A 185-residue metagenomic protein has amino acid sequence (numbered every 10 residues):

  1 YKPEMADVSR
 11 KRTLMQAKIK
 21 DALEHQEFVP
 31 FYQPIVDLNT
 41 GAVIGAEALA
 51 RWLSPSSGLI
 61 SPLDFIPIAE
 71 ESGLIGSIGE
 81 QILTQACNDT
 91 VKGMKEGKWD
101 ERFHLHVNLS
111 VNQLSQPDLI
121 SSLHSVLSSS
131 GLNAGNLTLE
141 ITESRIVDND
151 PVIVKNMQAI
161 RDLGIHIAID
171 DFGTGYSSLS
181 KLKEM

Functional and structural regions predicted by a protein language model:
K2-I68, N108, E140, I169: Active-site core of bacterial EAL-family cyclic-dinucleotide phosphodiesterase domains
R12-M15, G79, Q116-L119, L123 (+2 more regions): The cytosolic transmitter module of two-component sensor histidine kinases
P34-V36, S54, E80, V111-Q113 (+3 more regions): Active-site-proximal loop/turn and secondary-structure-junction residues that shape catalytic pockets, frequently
A48, D64, I68-A69, I78 (+4 more regions): Structural preference for long, well-ordered alpha-helical segments in enzyme cores
P67, Q116, E184: Phosphate-coordinating loops and pocket residues in cytosolic domains that bind phosphorylated ligands
G73-L74: Catalytic-site/binding-pocket detector for metal-dependent nucleotidyl cyclases and the c-di-GMP signaling machinery
S77, Q81-L109, S125-N136, L163: Helix C-cap/alpha-to-beta connector motif
S121-M185: The catalytic core of metal-dependent phosphodiesterases that act on cyclic dinucleotides
